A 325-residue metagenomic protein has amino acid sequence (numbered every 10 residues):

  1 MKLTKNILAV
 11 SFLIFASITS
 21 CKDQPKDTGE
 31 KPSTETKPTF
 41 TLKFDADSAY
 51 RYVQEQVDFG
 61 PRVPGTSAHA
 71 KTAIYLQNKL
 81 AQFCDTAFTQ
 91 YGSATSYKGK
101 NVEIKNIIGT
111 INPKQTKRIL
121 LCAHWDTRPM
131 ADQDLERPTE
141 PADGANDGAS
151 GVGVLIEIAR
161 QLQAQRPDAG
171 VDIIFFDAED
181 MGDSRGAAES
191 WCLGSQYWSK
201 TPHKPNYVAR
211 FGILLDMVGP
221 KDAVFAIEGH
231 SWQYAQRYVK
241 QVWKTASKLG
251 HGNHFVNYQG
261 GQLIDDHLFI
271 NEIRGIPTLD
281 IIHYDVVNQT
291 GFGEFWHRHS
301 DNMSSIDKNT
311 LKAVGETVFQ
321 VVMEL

Functional and structural regions predicted by a protein language model:
M1-K37: Bacterial Sec-dependent N-terminal signal peptides
E30-A73, F83, Q289-S305: N-terminal capping segment at the start of a domain
E35-K43, D58-S67, A94-Y97, P138-A149 (+5 more regions): Second-shell loop/turn segments in exported
A46-E55, F83, G99-N101, K105-Q163 (+3 more regions): Catalytic-core environment of secreted peptidases
D58-K114: A non-catalytic alpha/beta surface segment that caps or lines the substrate-entry region of metallo-dependent hydrolase
V63-P64, S93-S96, P113-Q115, W125-P129 (+5 more regions): Solvent-exposed loop/turn segments at secondary-structure junctions within structured extracellular/periplasmic domains
E140-R237, Q262, D266: Acidic/histidine-rich catalytic neighborhood of metal-dependent amide-processing enzymes
F211, P220-L325: Active-site-adjacent substrate-binding region of metalloamidase/peptidase-like peptide-processing proteins
